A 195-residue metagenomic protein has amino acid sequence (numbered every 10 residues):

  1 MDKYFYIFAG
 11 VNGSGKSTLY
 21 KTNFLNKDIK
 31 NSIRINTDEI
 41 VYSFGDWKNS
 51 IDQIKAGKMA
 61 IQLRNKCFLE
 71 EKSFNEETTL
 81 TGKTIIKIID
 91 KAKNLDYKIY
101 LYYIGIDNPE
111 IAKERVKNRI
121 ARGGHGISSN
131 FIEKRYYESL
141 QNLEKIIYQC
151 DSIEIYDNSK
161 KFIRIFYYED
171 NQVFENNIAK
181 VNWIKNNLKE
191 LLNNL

Functional and structural regions predicted by a protein language model:
M1-K3, C67-F68: Phosphate-binding P-loop
F5-I7: Short hydrophobic/aromatic beta-strand immediately N-terminal to the Walker A/P-loop
V11: P-loop (Walker A) phosphate-binding loop of NTP-binding proteins
G15-K16: Conserved glycine(s) of the Walker
Y20-K72: Conserved substrate/cofactor phosphate-moiety recognition/catalytic segment in nucleotide-dependent phosphotransferases
E71-F74, K98-Y100: Loop/turn-to-beta-strand initiation segments
L80-K161: Replace "adjacent to P-loop NTPase cores in ATP/GTP-dependent enzymes" with "adjacent to NTP-binding cores
I146-L195: NTP-dependent small-molecule kinase module
